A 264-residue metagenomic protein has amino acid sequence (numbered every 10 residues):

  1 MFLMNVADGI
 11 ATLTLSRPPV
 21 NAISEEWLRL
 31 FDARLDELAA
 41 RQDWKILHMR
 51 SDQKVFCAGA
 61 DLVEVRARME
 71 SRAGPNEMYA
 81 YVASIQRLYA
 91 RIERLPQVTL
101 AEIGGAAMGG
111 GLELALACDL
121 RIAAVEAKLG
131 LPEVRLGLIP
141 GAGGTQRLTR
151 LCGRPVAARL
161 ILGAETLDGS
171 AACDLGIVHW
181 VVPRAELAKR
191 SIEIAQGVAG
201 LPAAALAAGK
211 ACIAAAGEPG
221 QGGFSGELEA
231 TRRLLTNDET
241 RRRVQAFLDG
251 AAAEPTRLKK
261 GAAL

Functional and structural regions predicted by a protein language model:
M1-D52, A90, L264: Conserved CoA-thioester-binding segment of acyl-CoA-metabolizing enzymes
L13, M49, D61, L114-L116 (+3 more regions): Hydrophobic/aromatic residues within transmembrane alpha-helices of multi-pass small-molecule transporters
L28, L62, I85, T145 (+4 more regions): A general structural signal for well-ordered alpha-helical segments in protein cores
L35, F56, L95, L129 (+2 more regions): Conserved hydrophobic/aromatic "anchor" residues that stabilize well-ordered secondary structure elements
S51-L88: Glycine- (often His-adjacent) and acidic-residue-rich active-site loop that binds/positions the CoA thioester
K54-A58, A107-G109, I213: Short, active-site-adjacent cap segments at secondary-structure transitions
A90-A204: Crotonase-fold acyl-CoA enzyme core
I122-A127, V178-G226, R232-D238, P255-A263: C-terminal long alpha-helix characteristic of the crotonase
